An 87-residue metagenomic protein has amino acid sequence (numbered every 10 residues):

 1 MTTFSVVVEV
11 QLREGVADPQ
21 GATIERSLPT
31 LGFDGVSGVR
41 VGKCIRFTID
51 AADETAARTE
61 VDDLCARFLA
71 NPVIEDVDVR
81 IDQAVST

Functional and structural regions predicted by a protein language model:
M1-C44, T48-Q83, T87: Long, contiguous binding/interaction regions
